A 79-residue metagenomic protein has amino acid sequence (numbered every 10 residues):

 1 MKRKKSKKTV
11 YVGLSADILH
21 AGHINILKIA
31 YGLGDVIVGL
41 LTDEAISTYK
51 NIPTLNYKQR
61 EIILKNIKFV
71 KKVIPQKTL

Functional and structural regions predicted by a protein language model:
M1-L79: Nucleotidyltransferase catalytic core that binds NTPs
